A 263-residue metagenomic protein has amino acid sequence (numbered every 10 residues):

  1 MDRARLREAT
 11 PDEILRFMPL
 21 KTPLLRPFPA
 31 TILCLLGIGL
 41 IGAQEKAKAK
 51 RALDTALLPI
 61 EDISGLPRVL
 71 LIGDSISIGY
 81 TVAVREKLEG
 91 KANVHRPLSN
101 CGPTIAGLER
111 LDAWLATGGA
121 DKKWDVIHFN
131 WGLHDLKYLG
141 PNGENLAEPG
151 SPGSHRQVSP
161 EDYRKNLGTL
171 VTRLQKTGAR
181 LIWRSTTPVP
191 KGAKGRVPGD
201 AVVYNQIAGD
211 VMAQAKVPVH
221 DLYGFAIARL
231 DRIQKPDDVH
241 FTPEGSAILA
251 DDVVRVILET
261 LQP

Functional and structural regions predicted by a protein language model:
M1, L6, P27, L40 (+1 more regions): Short, intrinsically disordered, low-complexity terminal segments
M1-F17: N-terminal amphipathic/basic-hydrophobic helices that include classical n-h-c signal peptides and signal-anchor
A9, I14, T22, E45-A47 (+2 more regions): Intrinsic disorder/low-complexity segments enriched in polar/small residues
F17-T31: Bacterial N-terminal signal peptides that target proteins for export
P29-G39: Bacterial N-terminal signal peptides
A43-K122, I127: Serine-esterase "nucleophile elbow" of acetyl-processing enzymes
I63, G90-N93, I105-P263: Alpha-helical cap/lid subdomain in secreted, periplasmic, or secretory-pathway luminal O-acyl-processing enzymes
